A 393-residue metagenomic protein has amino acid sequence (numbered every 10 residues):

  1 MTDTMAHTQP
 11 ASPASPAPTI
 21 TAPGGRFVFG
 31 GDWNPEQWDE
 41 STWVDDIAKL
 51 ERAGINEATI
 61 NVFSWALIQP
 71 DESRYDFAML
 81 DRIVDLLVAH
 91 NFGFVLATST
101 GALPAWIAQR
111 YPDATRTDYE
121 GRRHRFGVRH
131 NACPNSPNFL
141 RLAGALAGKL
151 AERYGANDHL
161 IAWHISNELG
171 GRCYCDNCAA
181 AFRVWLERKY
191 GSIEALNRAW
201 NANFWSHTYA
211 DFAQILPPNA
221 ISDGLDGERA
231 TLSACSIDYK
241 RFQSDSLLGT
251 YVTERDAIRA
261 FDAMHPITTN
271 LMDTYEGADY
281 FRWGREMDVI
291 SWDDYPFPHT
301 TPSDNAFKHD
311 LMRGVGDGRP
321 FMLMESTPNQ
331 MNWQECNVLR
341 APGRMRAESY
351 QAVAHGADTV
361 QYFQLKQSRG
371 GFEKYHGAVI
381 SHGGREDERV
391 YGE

Functional and structural regions predicted by a protein language model:
P13-T42, I47-E57: An acidic-aromatic substrate-binding cleft motif
G24-F29, G54-N56, V88-F94, A156-I161 (+4 more regions): Short, well-ordered coil/turn segments that N-cap beta-strands
V28-E40, N61-L80, H124-G144, S166-C173 (+4 more regions): The substrate-binding groove and active-site-proximal loops of carbohydrate-active enzymes, especially glycoside
G31, L50, A58, L87 (+8 more regions): Conserved, mostly hydrophobic/aromatic
Q37-R52, A143-K149, L271-W283, A341-S349: Short, acidic/polar
V44-H124, G148-A151, T253-F261: Aromatic-lined substrate-binding rim segments of carbohydrate-active enzymes
G121-V289, D293-N305: Polysaccharide-binding and catalytic clefts of secreted carbohydrate-active enzymes
T268-E393: Hydrophobic targeting/anchoring helices
